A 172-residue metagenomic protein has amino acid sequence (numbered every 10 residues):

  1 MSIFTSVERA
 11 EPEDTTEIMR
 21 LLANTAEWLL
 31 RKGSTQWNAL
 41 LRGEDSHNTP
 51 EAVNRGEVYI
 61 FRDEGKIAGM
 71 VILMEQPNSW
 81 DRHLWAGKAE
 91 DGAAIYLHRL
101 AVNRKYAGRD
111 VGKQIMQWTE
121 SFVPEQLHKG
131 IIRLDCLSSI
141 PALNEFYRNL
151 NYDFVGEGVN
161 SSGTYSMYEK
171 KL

Functional and structural regions predicted by a protein language model:
T5-R20: A short beta-loop-alpha structural element at the N-terminal edge of CoA-dependent acyl/N-acetyltransferase catalytic
A26-N48: Conserved GNAT-fold acetyl-CoA-binding loop/helix
R55-V71: Conserved beta-hairpin
I72-R99: Conserved acyl-donor/pantetheine-binding loop and adjacent beta-alpha core of acyl/acetyltransferases and related
V102, G108-S121, E145, N149: Conserved acetyl-CoA-binding loop-helix of GNAT-fold acetyltransferases
A107, T119, R133-N144, N160-T164: Conserved beta-strand-loop-alpha-helix junction that forms the acyl-donor binding cleft
K113, E125, S138-G156: Conserved active-site alpha-helix within GNAT-family acetyltransferase domains
M116, V123-D135: Conserved GNAT acetyl-CoA-binding A-motif
